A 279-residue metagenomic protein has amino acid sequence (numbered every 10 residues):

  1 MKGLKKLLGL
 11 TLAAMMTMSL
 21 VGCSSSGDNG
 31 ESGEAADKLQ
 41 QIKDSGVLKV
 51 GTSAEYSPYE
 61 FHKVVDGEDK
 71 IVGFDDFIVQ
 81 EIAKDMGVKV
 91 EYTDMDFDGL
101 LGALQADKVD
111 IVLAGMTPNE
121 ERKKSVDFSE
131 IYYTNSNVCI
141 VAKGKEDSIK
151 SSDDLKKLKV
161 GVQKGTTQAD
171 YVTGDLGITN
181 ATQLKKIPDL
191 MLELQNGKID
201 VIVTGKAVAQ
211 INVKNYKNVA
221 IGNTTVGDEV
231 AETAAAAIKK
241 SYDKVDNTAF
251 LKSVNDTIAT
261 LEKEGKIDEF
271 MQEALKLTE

Functional and structural regions predicted by a protein language model:
M18-G22: C-terminal motif of bacterial Sec signal peptides marking the signal peptidase cleavage site
S25-G33, T167-L184, A220-T225, A249-E279: Ligand-binding clefts/hinges and TM-proximal coupling segments of bilobed small-molecule sensing domains
G30-G115: Extracytoplasmic small-molecule ligand-binding "clamshell" domains of the periplasmic binding protein/Venus flytrap
Q41, A142-K159, V245: Flexible hinge/capping segments at coil-to-helix
T52-A54, F128-K150, A237-K239: Hydrophobic/proline-rich hinge and linker segments of small-molecule sensing/allosteric domains, predominantly
F74-D76, E91-G102, D147, T182-N196: Short helix-initiation/N-cap motifs at beta->coil->alpha
G99, M116-K124, Y171-G174, Q195 (+1 more regions): A ligand-binding cleft/hinge motif common to bilobed small-molecule-binding domains
T134-V141, K214-N255, L275-E279: Periplasmic-binding protein-like
